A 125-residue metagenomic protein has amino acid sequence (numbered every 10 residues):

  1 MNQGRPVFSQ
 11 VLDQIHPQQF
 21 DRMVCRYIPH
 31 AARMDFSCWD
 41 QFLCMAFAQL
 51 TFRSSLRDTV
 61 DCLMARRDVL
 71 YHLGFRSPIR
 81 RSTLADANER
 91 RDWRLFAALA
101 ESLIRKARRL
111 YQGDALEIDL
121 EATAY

Functional and structural regions predicted by a protein language model:
M1-Y125: Short alpha-helical elements
